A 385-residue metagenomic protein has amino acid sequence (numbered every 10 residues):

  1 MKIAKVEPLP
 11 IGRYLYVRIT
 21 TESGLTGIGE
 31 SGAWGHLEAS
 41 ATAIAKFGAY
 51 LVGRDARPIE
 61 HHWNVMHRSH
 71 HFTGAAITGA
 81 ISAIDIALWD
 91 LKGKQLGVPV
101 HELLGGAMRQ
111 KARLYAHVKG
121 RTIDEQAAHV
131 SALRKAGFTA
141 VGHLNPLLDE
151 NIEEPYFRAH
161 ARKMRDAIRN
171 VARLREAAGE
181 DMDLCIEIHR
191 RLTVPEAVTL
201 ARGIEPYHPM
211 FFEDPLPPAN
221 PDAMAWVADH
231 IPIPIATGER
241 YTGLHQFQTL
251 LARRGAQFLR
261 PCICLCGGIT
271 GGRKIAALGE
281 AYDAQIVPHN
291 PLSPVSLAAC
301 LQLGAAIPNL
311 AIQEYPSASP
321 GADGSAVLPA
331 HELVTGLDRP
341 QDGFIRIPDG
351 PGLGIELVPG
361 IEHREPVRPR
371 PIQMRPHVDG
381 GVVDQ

Functional and structural regions predicted by a protein language model:
M1-I28, G32, H331, I372 (+2 more regions): Structured beta-strand/loop patches that form or line metal/cofactor-binding pockets in enzymes
I3, G24, F47, I84 (+8 more regions): Conserved, mostly hydrophobic/aromatic
P10-Y14, E30-L37, I81, H117-R121 (+1 more regions): Glycine-rich phosphate/pyrophosphate-binding beta-alpha loops
T20-L96, D384-Q385: Metal- or metallocofactor-binding catalytic centers and their adjacent structured scaffolds across diverse enzyme
T42-A49, P58-H61, R202, H208-F211 (+1 more regions): Shared catalytic-loop signature of beta/alpha-barrel
D85-R121, E125, A136: Glycine-rich, aromatic-flanked loop segments that form ligand/cofactor-binding clefts across common enzyme folds
K111-A225, H230: Metal-dependent enolase-superfamily TIM-barrel catalytic cores that perform enediolate-based chemistry
G352-Q385: Extended hydrophobic packing segments that form well-structured cores
